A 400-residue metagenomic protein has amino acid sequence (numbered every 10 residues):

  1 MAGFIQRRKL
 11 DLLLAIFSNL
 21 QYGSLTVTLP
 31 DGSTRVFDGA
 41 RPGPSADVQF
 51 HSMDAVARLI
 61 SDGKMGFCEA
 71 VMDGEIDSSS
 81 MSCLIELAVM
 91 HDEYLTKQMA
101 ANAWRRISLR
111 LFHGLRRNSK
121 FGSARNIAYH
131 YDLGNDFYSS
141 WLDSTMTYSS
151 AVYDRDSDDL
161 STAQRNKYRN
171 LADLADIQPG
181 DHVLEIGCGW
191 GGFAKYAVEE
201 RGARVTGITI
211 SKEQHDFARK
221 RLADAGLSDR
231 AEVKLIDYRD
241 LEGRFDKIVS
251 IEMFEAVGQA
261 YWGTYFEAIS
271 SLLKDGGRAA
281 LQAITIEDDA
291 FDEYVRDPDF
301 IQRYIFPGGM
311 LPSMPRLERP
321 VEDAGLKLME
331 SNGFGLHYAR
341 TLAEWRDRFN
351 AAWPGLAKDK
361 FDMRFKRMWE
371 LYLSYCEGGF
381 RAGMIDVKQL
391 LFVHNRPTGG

Functional and structural regions predicted by a protein language model:
M1-Q164, N170: Feature captures hydrophobic
P179-G187: Conserved class I S-adenosyl-L-methionine
W190-R201: Conserved SAM-binding loop of SAM-dependent methyltransferases across substrates and taxa, primarily the Class I
A218-R219: Conserved SAM-binding loop
R239-I248: A short acidic, Gly/Pro-enriched loop at the edge of an enzyme's catalytic core that lines a small-molecule cofactor
G263-G276: A short glycine-rich, Lys/Arg-flanked "PGG" loop and its adjoining helix->strand segment in the class I
G276-I284: Conserved beta-strand signature within the Rossmann-like core of class I S-adenosyl-L-methionine
I284-Q389, V393-G400: Substrate-binding/catalytic lobe of Class I Rossmann-like enzymes that use SAM or dcSAM, i.e., the mid-to-C-terminal
